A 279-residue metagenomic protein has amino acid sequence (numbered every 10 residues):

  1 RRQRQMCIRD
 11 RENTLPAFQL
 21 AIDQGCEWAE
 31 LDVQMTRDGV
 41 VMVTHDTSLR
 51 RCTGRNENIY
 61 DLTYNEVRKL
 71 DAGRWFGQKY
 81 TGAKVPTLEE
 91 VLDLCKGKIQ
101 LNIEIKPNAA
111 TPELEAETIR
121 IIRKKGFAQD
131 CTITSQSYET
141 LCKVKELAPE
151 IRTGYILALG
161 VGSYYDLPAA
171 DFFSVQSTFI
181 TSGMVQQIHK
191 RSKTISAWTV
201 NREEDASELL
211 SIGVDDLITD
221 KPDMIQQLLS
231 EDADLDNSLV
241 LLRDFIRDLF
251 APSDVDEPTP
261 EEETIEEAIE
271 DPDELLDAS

Functional and structural regions predicted by a protein language model:
R2, A29-L31, L101-I103, C131-I133 (+4 more regions): Hydrophobic faces of well-ordered beta-strands that scaffold small-molecule active sites in alpha/beta enzyme cores
R4-I8: Short, small-residue-biased leader/transition segments that mark boundaries at the very start of proteins
L15, Q19, D23, V85 (+11 more regions): Amphipathic, non-transmembrane alpha-helical secondary structure
L20-M35, F173: Catalytic domains of carbohydrate-active enzymes, especially glycoside hydrolases
Q34, D38, D46-T47, K106-N108 (+5 more regions): Active-site beta-loop-alpha junctions enriched in small/polar residues
V41: Conserved protein kinase catalytic/activation segment
H45-R152, V175, H189-R191, I246-A251: Metal-dependent phosphodiesterase/phospholipase catalytic core, i.e., the His/Asp/Glu-rich active-site region
Q78-T81, G154-S279: C-terminal active-site rim and adjoining tail of enzyme catalytic domains
